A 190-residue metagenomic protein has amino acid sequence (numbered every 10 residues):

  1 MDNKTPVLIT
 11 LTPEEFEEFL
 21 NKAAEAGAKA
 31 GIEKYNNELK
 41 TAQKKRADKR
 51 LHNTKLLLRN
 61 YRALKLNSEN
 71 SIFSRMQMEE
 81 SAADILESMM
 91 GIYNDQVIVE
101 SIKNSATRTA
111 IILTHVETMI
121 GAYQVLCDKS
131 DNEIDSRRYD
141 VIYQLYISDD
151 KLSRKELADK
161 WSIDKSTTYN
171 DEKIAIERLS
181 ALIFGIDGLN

Functional and structural regions predicted by a protein language model:
M1-E133, D187-N190: N-terminal interaction/assembly modules
T118, Q144, R178-A181: Residue-level signal for well-ordered alpha-helical scaffold segments within enzymatic catalytic domains
D128-L152: Short amphipathic alpha helix immediately N-terminal
K155-W161: Short alpha-helical "recognition helix" segments of helix-turn-helix
T168-L182: DNA major-groove recognition helices of helix-turn-helix
